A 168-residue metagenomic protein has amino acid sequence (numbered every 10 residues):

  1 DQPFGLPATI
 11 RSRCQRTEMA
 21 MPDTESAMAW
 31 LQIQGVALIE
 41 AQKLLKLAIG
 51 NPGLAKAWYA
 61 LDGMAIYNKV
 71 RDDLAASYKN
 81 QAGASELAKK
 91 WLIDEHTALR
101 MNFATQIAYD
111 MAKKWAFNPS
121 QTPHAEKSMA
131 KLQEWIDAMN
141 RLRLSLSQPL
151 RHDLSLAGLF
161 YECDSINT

Functional and structural regions predicted by a protein language model:
Q2-T105, K113-T168: Charged, glycine-rich active-site and insertion segments that engage polyanionic ligands
